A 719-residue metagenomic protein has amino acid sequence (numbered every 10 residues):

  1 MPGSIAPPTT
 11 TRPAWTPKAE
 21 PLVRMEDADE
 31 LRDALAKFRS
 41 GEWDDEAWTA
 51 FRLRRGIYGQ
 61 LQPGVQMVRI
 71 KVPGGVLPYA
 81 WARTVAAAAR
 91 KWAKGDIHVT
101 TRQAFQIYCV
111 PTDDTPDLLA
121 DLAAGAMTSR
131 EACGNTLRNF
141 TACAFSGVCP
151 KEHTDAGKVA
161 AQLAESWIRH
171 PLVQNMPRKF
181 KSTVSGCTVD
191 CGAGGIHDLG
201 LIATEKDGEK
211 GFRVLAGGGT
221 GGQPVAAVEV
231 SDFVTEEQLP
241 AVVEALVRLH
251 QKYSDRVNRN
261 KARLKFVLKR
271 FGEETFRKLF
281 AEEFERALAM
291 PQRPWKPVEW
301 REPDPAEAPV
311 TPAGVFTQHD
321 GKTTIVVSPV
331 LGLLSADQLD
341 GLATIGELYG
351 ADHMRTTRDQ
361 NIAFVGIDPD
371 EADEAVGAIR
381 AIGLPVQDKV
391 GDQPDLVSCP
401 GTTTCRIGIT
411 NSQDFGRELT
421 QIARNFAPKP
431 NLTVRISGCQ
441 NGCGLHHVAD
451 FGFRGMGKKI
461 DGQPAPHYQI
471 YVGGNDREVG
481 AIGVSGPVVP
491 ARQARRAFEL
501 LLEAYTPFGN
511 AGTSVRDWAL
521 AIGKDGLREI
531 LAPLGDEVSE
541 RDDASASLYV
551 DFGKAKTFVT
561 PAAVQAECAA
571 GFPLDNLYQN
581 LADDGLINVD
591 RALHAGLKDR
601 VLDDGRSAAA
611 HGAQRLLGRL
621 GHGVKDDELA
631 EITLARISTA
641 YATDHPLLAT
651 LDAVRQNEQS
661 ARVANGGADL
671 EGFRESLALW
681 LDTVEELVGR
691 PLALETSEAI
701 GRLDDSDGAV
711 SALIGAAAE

Functional and structural regions predicted by a protein language model:
M1-R591, A595, A716-E719: Peripheral terminal and linker regions in Fe-S/redox and tRNA-modifying enzymes
D96, D114, S129, G147 (+3 more regions): Amphipathic alpha-helical interaction segments
D359, I367, R606-S607, A613: Histidine- and/or cysteine-centered catalytic micro-motif in compact active-site loops
N576-D583, I587-R591, A613-A718: Long, charged low-complexity segments
L586, L593, K598, G605-R606 (+1 more regions): Inward-facing hydrophobic residues that define packing positions of alpha-helical scaffold repeats
L597-V601, L617-L620: Charged, well-structured alpha/beta interaction segments
